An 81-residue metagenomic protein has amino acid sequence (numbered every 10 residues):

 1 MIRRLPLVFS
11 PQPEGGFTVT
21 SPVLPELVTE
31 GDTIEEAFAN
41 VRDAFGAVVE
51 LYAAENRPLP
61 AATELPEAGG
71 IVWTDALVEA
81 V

Functional and structural regions predicted by a protein language model:
M1-L5, A39-V81: Short, charged, surface-exposed hinge/linker loops at domain edges that act as mobile lids or interdomain connectors
R3, G15, P25-L27: Short acidic/polar mixed-charge low-complexity motifs
F9-V23: Short aromatic-glycine-(Arg/Gly/Cys) micro-motifs in beta-strand/loop hairpins
P13-E14, T29, A54: Short glycine/serine/threonine-biased micro-segments
G16-F17, D32, R57: Gly/Ser/Thr-rich helix-start
P22-P25, P60: Proline-centered helix-kink/hinge sites
P25-E35: A short, exposed loop/beta-hairpin motif centered on an aromatic-Gly-Thr core
